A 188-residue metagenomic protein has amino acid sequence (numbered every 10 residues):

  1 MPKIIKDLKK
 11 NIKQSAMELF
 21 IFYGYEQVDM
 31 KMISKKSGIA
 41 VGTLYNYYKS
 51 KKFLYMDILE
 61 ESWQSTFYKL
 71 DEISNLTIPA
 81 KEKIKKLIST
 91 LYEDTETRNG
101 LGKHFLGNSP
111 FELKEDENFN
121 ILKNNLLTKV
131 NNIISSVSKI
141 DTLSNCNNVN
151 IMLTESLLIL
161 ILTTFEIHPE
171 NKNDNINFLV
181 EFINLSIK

Functional and structural regions predicted by a protein language model:
M1-D7: N-terminal intrinsically disordered/low-complexity leader segments
K9, M17, I21, D71 (+6 more regions): Solvent-exposed, non-membrane alpha-helical residues enriched in polar/charged side chains
N11, S15, L19-F53, D57: Helix-turn-helix
Y23-Q27, T142-V149: Short, charged helix-capping/linker segments at alpha-helix termini
D57, E61, D71-T97, T154: Hydrophobic alpha-helical connector segments
Q64, K114-D141, N148, M152: Amphipathic alpha-helical packing segments from all-alpha helical-bundle domains
K83, D94-E117, T163: Amphipathic alpha-helical segments used for helix-helix packing
E93, T128-K139, E155-K188: C-terminal peripheral helix-coil segments that are non-catalytic and often amphipathic
